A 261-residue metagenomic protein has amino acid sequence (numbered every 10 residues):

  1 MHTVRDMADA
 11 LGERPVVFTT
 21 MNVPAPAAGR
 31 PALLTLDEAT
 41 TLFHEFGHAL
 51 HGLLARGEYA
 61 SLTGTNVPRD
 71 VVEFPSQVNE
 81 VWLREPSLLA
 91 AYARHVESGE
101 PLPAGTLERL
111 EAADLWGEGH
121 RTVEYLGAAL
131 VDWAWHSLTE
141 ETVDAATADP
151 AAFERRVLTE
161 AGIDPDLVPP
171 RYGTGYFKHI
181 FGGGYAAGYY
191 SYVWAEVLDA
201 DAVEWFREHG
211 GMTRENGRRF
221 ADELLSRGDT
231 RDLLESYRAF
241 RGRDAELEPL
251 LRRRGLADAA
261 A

Functional and structural regions predicted by a protein language model:
M1-T40, P165-P170: Active-site-adjacent "gating/activation" loops or surface patches in catalytic cores
L42-E45, A49-E58, G64-E73, V78-P86 (+1 more regions): C-terminal, non-catalytic "cap/extension" segments appended to globular domains
